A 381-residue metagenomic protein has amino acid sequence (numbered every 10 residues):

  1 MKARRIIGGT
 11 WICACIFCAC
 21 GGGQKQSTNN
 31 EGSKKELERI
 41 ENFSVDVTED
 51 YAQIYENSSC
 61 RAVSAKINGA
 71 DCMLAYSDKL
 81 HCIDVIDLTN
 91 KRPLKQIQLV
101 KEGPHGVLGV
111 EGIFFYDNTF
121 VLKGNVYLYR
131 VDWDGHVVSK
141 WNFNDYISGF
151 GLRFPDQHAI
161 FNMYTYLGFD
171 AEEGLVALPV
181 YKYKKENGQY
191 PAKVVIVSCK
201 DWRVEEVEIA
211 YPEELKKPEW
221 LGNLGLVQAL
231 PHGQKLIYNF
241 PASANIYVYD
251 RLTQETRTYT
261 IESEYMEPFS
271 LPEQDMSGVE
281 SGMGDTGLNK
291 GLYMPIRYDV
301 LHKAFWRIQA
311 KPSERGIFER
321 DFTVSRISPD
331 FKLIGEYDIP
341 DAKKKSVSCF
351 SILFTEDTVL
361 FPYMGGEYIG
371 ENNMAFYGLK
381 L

Functional and structural regions predicted by a protein language model:
E31-C60: A short helix->beta-strand "capping" segment at the edge of beta-propeller domains
D50-H81, M294-D299, K303-A310: Beta-strand-rich domains and repeat architectures in extracellular enzymes and scaffolds, especially beta-propellers
S58-N68, E111-F115, A159-E173, N223-H232 (+2 more regions): Structural signature of eukaryotic scaffold interfaces centered on beta-propeller domains
R92-F120, N125, D145-H158, D341-S346: Blade-loop segments of beta-propeller domains
W133-A171, Y183-K184: Asp-box/WD-like beta-propeller blade repeats and closely related beta-sheet repeat scaffolds
Y190-W202, R320-K332, N373-L381: Beta-propeller blade signature
Y265-F269, L333-L353: Conserved blade-ending motifs and adjacent loop-strand segments that build the rim/top face of beta-propeller domains
G287-I327: Loop/turn-rich, solvent-exposed surfaces of beta-rich toroidal or solenoidal domains
